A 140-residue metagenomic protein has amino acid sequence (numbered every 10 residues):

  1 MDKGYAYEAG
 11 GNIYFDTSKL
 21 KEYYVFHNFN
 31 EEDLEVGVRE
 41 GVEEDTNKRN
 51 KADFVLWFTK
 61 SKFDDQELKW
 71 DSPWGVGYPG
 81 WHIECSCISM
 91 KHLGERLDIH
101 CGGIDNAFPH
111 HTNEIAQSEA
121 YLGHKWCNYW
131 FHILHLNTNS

Functional and structural regions predicted by a protein language model:
M1-S140: Alpha-helical recognition segments enriched in aromatics with Gly/Pro capping that present substrate-recognition
